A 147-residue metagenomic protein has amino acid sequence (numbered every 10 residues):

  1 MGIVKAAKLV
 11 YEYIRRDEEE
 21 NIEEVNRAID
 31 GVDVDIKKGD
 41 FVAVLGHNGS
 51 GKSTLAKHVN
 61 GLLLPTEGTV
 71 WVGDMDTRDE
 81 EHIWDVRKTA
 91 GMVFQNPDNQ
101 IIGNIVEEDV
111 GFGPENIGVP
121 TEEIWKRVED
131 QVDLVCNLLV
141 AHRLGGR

Functional and structural regions predicted by a protein language model:
I14-D17, E80-E81, G111-E123, L134: ABC-type ATPase nucleotide-binding domains, specifically the catalytic core motifs of the NBD
L45-H47: The feature captures the beta-strand-to-loop junction immediately N-terminal to the Walker
N60: Helix-to-loop junction immediately C-terminal to a conserved catalytic motif
G68-R78, V86: Conserved ABC transporter NBD signature motif
D98, N104-E115, W125, E129: Short helical segment in ABC ATPase nucleotide-binding domains corresponding to the A-loop/adjacent helical element
E122-R143: Conserved ABC ATPase "signature" region
